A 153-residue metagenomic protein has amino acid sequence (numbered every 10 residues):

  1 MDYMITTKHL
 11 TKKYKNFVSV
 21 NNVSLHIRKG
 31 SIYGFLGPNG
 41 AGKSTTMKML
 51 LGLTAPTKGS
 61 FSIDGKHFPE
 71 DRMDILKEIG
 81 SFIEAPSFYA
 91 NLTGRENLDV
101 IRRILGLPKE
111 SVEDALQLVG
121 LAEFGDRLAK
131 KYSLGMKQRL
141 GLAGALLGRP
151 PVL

Functional and structural regions predicted by a protein language model:
Y3-T7, K12-L153: ABC transporter nucleotide-binding domains
